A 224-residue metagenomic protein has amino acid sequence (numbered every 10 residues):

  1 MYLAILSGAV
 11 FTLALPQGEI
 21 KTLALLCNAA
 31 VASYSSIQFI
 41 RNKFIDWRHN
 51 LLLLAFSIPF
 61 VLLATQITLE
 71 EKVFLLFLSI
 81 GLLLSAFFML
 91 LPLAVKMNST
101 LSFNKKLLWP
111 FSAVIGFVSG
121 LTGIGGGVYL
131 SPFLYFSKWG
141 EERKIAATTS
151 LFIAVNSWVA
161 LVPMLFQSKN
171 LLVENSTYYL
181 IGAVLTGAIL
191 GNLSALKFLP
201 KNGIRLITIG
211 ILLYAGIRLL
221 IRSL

Functional and structural regions predicted by a protein language model:
M1-L3, G123-F133: Transmembrane helix boundary and interhelical junction motifs in multipass membrane proteins
M1-Q17, Y34-V118, F136-S137, E142-K144 (+1 more regions): Juxtamembrane transmembrane-helix boundary motif
K21-N28, A146-S157, L212: Transmembrane helix-bundle signature of multi-pass membrane transporters/permeases
Y129-W158: Aromatic-anchored, glycine/proline-accented short structural segments that stabilize local strand-turns or short
N156-Q167: Alpha-helical transmembrane segments of helical membrane proteins, especially in multi-pass transport, channel
